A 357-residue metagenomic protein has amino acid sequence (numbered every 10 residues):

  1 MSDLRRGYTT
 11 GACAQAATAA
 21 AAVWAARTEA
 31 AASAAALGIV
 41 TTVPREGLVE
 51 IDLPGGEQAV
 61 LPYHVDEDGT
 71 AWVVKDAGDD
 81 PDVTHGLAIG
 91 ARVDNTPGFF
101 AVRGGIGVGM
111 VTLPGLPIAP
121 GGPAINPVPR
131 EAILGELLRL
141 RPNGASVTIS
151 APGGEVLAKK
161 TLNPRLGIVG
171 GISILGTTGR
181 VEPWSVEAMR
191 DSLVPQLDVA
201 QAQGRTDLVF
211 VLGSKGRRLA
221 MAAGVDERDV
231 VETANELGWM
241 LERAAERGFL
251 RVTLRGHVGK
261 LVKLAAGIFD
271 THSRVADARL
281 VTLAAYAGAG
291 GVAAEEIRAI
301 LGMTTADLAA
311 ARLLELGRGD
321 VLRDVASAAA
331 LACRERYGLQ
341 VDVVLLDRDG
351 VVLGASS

Functional and structural regions predicted by a protein language model:
M1-K160, P164, S357: Generic N-terminal targeting/processing segments that precede catalytic cores or assembly contacts
R5, G11, L166-S173, T177-D324 (+1 more regions): A structural signal for small-residue-enriched, beta-sheet-centric alpha/beta enzyme cores and oligomeric scaffold folds
